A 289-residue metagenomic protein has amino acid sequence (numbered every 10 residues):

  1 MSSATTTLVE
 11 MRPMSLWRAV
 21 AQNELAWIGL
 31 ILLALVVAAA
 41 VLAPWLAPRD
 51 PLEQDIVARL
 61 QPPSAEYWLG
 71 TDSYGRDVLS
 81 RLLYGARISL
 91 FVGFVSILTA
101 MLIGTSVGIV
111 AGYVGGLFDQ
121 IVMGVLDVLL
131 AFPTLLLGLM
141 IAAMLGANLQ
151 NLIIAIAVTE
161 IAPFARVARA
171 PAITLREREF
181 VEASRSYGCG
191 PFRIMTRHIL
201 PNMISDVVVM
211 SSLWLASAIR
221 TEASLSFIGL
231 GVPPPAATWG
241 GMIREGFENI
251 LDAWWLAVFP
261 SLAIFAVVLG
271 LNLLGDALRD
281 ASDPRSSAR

Functional and structural regions predicted by a protein language model:
M1-T105, I109-V110, L117-Q120, A131 (+5 more regions): Gly/Trp-centered helix-boundary motif
A19-V20, R59, L82-G85, S89 (+12 more regions): Amphipathic alpha-helical segments that mediate coupling or scaffolding at interfaces
Q22, S80-V92, S96, D127-L130 (+4 more regions): Alpha-helical transmembrane segments of multi-pass membrane proteins
I28-I31, V92-S96, V125, G138 (+5 more regions): Hydrophobic core positions of alpha-helical segments in small-molecule transporters and transporter systems
V36-A40, L139-A143, I156-A162, L213 (+1 more regions): Alpha-helical transmembrane segments of multi-pass membrane proteins
W68, D72, V78, L102-I103 (+3 more regions): Generic hydrophobic transmembrane alpha-helix motif, especially the helices
I141-M144, I156-A157, P171-A172, L213 (+2 more regions): Glycine-rich helix-loop "coupling/hinge" segments at transmembrane-helix boundaries in multipass transporters
